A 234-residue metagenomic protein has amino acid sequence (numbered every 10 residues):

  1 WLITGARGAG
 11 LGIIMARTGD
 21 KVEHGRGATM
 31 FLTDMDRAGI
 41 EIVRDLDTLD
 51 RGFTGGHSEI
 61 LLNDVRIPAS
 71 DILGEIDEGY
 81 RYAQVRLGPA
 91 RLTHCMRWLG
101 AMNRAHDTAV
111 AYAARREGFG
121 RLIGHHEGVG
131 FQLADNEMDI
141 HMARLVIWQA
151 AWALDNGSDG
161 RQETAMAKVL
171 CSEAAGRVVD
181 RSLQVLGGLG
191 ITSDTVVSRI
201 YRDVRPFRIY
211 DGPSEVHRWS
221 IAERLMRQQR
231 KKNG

Functional and structural regions predicted by a protein language model:
W1-V43: A short core secondary-structure module
I3-T4, I40, S70, D155 (+1 more regions): Conserved protein kinase catalytic core
A6, E23-G25, D47-T54, L87 (+1 more regions): Short alpha-helix boundary/capping segments
L11-M15, M30-L32, H57-D64, P206: Conserved hydrophobic/aromatic beta-strand scaffold that supports enzyme active sites
E23, D34-D36, I67-P68, L122 (+1 more regions): Short, solvent-exposed coil/turn linker segments
D36-R66: Flexible, small-/acidic-enriched active-site or ligand-binding loops
E59-D64, E78-Y80, Q84-G234: Alpha-helical interface subdomain recognition
D71-I76: Cytochrome P450 core scaffold surrounding the K-helix E-X-X-R motif and the conserved "meander" helix-loop region
